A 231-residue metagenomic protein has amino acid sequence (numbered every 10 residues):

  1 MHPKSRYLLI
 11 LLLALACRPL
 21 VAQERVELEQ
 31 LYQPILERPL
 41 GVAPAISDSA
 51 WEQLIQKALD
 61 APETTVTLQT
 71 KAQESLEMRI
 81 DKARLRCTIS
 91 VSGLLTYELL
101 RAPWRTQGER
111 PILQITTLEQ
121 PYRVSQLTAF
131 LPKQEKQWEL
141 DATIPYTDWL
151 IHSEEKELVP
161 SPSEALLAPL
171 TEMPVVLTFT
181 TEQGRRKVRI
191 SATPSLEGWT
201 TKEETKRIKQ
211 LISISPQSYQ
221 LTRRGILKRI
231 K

Functional and structural regions predicted by a protein language model:
M1-L8: Bacterial N-terminal signal peptides that target proteins for export
L9-A16: Bacterial N-terminal signal peptides
R18-A22: Sec/Tat signal peptide C-region and signal peptidase I cleavage site
Q23-A102: Terminal domain-start segments
L94-T96, I112, Y122-L127, E172-P174 (+1 more regions): Short, surface-exposed coil-to-beta transition loops
R110-L118, R186-A192: Short beta-strand elements that form the blades of beta-propeller/WD-repeat-like and other beta-sheet-rich scaffold
I115-T116, Q126-K133, Q137-A142: A general "mature secreted/periplasmic domain" signal
L140-R223, K228-K231: Short aromatic loop motif centered on NTY/YTY
